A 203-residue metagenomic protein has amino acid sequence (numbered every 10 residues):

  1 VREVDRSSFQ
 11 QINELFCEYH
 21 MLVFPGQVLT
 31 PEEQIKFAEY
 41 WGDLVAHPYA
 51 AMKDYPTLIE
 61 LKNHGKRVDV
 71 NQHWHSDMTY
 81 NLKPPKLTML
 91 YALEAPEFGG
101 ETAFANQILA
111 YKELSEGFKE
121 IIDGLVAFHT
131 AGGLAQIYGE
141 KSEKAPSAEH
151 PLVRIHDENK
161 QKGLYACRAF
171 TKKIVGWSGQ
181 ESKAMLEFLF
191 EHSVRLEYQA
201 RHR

Functional and structural regions predicted by a protein language model:
V1-R203: Non-heme Fe(II) oxygenase catalytic core, chiefly the N-lobe of the double-stranded beta-helix
